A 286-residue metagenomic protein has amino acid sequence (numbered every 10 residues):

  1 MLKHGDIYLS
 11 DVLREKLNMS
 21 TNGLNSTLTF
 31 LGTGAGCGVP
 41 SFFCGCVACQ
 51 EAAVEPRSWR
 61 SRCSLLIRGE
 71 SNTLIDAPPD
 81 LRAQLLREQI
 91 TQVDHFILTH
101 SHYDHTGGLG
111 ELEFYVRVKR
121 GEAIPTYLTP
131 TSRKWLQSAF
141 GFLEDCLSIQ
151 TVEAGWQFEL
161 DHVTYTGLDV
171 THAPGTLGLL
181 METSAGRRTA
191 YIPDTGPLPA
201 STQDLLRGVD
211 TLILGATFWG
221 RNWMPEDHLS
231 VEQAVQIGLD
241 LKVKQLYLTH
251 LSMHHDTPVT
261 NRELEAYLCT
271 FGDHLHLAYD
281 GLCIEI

Functional and structural regions predicted by a protein language model:
H4: Cationic, low-complexity basic patches in intrinsically disordered or flexible, solvent-exposed regions
S20-E88, T176-P193, T211: Conserved beta-strand hairpin/beta-sheet module of binuclear metal-dependent hydrolase folds, prominently
T21-N22, R120-T176, T183: Metallo-beta-lactamase
E70-Y127, D210-T211: Active-site metal-binding motif and surrounding structural segment of the metallo-beta-lactamase
L74-P78, D94-D104, T129, T189-T195 (+3 more regions): Active-site neighborhood of phospho(di)ester-bond hydrolases with catalytic His/Asp-centered motifs
P197-C283: Cap/insert and terminal regions of metallo-dependent hydrolase folds
